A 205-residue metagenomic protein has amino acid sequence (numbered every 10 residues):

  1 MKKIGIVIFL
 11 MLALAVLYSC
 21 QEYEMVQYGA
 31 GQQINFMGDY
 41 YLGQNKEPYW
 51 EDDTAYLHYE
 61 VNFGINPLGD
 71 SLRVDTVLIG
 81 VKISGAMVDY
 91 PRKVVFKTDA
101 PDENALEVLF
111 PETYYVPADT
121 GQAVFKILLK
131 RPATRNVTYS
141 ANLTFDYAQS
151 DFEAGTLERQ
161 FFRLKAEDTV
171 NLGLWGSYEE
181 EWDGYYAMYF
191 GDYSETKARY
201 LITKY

Functional and structural regions predicted by a protein language model:
M1-G5: Positively charged n-region of N-terminal signal peptides that target proteins for export
V16-S19: C-terminal motif of bacterial Sec signal peptides marking the signal peptidase cleavage site
Q21-E103, G173-Y205: Acidic/polar, low-complexity intrinsically disordered N-terminal segments immediately downstream of a Sec signal
Q27-Y28, Q149-F162: Beta-sandwich strand segments
D99-Y115: Short beta-strand and strand-turn-strand segments in soluble, beta-rich domains
Y114-Q122: Short proline/glycine- and polar residue-rich coil/turn motifs
Q122-K130: Exposed aromatic-hydrophobic patches
A133-S140: Short glycine/proline/serine/threonine-rich loop/turn segments at secondary-structure transition edges
